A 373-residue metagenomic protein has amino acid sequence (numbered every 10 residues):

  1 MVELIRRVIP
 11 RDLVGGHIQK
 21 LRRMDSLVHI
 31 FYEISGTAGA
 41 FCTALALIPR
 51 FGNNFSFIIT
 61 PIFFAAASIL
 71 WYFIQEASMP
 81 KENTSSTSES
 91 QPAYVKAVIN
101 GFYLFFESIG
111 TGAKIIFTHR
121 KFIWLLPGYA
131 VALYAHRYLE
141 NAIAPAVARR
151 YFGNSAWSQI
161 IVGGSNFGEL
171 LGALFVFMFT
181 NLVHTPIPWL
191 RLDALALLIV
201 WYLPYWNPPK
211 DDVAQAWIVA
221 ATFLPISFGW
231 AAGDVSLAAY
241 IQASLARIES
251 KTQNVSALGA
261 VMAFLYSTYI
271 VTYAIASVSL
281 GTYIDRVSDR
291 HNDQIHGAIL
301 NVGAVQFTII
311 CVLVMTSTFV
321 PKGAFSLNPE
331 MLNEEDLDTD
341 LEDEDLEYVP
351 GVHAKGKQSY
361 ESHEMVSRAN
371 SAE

Functional and structural regions predicted by a protein language model:
M1-L47, F64, E140-N141, V162-F177 (+2 more regions): Substrate-agnostic recognition of the 12-TM MFS/MFS-like secondary transporter fold
V14-Y138, T308-E373: Intracellular loop-helix junctions on the cytosolic face of multi-pass helical membrane proteins
L45-F64, P188, A214, A257-A263 (+1 more regions): A membrane-interface helix-boundary motif in multi-pass transporters
A65, A130, F167, Y202-L203 (+3 more regions): Hydrophobic residues within the alpha-helical transmembrane core of Major Facilitator Superfamily
L70-W71, L203-N207, D211, I226 (+1 more regions): MFS-fold secondary transporters
S108-L174: A single, central transmembrane helix in multi-pass transporters
I123-L125, D212-F223: Short hydrophobic/alpha-helical segments at membrane-entry points of transmembrane helices in Major Facilitator
F177, L192-V213: C-terminal ends and interior cores of transmembrane alpha-helices in multi-pass membrane transporters/permeases
